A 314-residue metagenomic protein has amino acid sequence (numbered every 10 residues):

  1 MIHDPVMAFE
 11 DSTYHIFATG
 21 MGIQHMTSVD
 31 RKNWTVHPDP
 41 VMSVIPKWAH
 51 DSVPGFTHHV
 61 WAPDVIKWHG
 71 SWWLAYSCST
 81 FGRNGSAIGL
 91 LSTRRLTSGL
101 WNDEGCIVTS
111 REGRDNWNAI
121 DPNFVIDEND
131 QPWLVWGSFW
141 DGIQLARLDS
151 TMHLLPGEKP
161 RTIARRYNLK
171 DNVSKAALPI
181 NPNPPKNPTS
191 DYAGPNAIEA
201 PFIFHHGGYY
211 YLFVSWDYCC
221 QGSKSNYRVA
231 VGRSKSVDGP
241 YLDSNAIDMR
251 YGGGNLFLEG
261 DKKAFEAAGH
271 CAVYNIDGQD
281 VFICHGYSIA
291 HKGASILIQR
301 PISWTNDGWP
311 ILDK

Functional and structural regions predicted by a protein language model:
M1-K314: Carbohydrate-active catalytic/glycan-binding domains of CAZyme proteins, especially the secreted or lumenal ectodomains
